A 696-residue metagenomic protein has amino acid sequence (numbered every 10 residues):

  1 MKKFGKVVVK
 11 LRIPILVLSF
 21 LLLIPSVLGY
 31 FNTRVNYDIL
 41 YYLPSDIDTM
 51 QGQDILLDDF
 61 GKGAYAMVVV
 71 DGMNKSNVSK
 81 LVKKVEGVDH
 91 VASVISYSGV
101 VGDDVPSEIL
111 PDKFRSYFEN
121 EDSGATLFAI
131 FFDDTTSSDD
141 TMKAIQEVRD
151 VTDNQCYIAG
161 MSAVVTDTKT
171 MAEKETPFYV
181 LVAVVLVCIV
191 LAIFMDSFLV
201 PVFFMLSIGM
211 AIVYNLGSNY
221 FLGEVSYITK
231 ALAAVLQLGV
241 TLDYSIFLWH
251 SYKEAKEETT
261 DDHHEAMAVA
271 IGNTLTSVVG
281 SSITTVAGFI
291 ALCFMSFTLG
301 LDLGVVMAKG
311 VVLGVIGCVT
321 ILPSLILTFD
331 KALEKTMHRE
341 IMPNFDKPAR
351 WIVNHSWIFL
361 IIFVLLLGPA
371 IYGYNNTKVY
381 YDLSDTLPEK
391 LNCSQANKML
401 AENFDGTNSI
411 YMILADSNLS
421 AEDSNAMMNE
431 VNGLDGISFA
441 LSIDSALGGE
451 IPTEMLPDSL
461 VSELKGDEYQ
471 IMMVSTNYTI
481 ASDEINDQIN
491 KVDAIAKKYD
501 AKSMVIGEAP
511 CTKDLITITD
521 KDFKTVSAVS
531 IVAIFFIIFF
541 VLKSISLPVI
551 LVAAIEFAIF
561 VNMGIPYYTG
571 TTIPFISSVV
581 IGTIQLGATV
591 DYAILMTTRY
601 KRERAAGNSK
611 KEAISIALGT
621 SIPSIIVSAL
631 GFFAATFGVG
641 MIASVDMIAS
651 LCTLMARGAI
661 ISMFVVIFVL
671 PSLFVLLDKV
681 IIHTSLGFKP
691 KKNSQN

Functional and structural regions predicted by a protein language model:
M1-V35, Y41, T136-Y381, K497-N696: Membrane-embedded transmembrane helical bundles of large multi-pass transporters/channels
V35-D38, G102-D104: Surface-exposed, low-hydrophobicity interaction/linker segments
S45-Y65, V70-S162, K378, S384-L547 (+1 more regions): Structured non-transmembrane domains adjacent to transmembrane bundles in polytopic membrane proteins
